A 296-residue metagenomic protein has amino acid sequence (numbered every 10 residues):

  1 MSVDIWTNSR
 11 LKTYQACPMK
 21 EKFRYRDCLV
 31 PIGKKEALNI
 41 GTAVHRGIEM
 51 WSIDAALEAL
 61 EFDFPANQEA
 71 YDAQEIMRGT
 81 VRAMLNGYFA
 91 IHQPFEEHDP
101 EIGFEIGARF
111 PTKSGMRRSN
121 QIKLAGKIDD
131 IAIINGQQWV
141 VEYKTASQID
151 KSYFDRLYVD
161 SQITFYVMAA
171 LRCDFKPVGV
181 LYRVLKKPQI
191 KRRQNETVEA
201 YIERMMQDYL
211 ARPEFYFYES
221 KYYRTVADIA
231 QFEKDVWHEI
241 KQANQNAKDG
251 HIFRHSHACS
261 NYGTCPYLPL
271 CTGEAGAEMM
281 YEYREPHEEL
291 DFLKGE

Functional and structural regions predicted by a protein language model:
M1-E296: RecB-family 4Fe-4S metal-dependent nuclease core
